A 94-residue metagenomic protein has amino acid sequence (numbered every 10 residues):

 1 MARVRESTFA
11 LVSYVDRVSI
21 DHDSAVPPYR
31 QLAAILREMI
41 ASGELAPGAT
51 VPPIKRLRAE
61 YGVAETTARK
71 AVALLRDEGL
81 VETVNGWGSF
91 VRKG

Functional and structural regions predicted by a protein language model:
M1-T66, K70-A73, D77-E82, W87 (+1 more regions): Extreme N-terminal segment that seeds HTH/winged-HTH DNA-binding domains in transcriptional regulators
